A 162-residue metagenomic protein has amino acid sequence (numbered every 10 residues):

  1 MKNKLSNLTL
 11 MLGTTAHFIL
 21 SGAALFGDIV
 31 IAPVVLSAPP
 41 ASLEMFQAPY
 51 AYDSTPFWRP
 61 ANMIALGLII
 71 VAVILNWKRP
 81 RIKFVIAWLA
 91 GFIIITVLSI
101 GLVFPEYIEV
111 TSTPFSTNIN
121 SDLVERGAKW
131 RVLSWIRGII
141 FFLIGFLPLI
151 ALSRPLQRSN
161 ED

Functional and structural regions predicted by a protein language model:
K2-I19, V71-I95: Interfacial segments of alpha-helical transmembrane regions
N3, R154-D162: Short, charged juxtamembrane terminal tails flanking transmembrane helices
N3-G67, Y107-A128: Interfacial loop at the N-terminal end of multi-pass membrane proteins
A24, I69-N76, S99, P148-P155: Structural signal for membrane-spanning alpha-helices in multi-pass inner-membrane proteins, emphasizing helix cores
A61-V71, G138-G145: Core segments of transmembrane alpha-helices that mediate helix-helix packing or line hydrophobic substrate/ligand
W88-T111: Hydrophobic alpha-helical transmembrane segments of integral membrane proteins
T111-F146, Q157: Alpha-helical transmembrane segments of multi-pass integral membrane proteins, characterized by long hydrophobic
